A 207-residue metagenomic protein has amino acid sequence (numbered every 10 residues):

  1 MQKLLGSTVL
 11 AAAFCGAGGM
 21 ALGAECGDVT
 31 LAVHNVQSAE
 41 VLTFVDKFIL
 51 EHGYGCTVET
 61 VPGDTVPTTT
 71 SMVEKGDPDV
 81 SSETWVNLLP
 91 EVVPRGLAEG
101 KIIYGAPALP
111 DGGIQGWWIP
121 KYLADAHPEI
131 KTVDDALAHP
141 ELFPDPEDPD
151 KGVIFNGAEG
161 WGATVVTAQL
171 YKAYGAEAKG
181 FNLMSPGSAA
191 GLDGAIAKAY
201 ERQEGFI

Functional and structural regions predicted by a protein language model:
M1-L22: Gram-negative bacterial Sec-dependent N-terminal signal peptides
A24-S38, C56-V61, K151-F155: Short, well-ordered beta-strand elements
L31-A32, H52-S71, K75-P78, Y171 (+1 more regions): N-terminal secretory/targeting leader peptides
N35-Q37, Y122-A124, G157-G162: Short coil/turn segments
S38-C56, Q169-K172: Short, polar/charged alpha-helical segment
T43, V61-K101, A195-A199: Pocket-flanking alpha-helical
T70-S71, P78-S82, F155-I207: Ligand-binding pocket segment of bilobal, Venus flytrap-like solute-binding proteins
K101-N156: A conserved helix-loop-strand patch within extracytoplasmic ligand-binding domains of the periplasmic binding
